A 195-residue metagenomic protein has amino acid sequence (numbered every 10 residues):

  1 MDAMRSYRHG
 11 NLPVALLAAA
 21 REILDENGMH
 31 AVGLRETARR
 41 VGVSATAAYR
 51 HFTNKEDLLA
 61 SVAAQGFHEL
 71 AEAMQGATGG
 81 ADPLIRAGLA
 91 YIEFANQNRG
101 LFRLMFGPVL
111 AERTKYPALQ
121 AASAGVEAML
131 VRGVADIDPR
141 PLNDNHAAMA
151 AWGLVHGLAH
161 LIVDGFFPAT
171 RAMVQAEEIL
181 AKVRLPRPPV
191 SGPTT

Functional and structural regions predicted by a protein language model:
M1-N11, P189-T195: N-terminal intrinsically disordered/low-complexity leader segments
M4, A64-R86, K115-G125, P141: Amphipathic alpha-helical linker/stalk segments
L12-A20, T37, V62-G66, L70 (+2 more regions): Generic hydrophobic, amphipathic alpha-helix propensity
A15, A19, I23-D57, S61: Helix-turn-helix
L24, L59-G66, M105, A122: Alpha-helical DNA-contacting segments of helix-turn-helix folds
E93-R132, H160-A169: Short secondary-structure transition hinges
R113-P139, N145-A150, V174-L185: Amphipathic alpha-helical packing segments from all-alpha helical-bundle domains
W152-T170, L185-V190: Amphipathic C-terminal alpha-helical segment
